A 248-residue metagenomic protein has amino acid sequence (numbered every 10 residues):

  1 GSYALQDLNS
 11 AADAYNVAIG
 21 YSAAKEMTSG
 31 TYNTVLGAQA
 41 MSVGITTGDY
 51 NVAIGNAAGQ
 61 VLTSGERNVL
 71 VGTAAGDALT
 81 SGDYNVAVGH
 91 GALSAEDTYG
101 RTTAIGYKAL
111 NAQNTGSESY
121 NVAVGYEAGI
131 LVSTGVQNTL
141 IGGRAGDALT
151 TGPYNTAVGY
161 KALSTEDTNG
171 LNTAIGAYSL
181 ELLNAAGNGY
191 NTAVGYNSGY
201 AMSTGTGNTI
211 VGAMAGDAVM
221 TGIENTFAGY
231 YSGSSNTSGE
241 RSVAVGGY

Functional and structural regions predicted by a protein language model:
G1-Y248: Glycine- and small/polar-enriched repetitive beta-structure motifs of secreted/surface proteins
